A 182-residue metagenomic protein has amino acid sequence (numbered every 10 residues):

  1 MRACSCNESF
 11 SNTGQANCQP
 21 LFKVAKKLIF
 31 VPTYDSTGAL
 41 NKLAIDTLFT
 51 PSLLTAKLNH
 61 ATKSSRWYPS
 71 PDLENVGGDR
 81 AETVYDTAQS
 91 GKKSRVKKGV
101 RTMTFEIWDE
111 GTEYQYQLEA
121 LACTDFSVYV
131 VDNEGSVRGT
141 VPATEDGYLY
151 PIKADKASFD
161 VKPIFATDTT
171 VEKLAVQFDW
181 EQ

Functional and structural regions predicted by a protein language model:
M1-T102, K153-T170: Solvent-exposed edge beta-strands and adjacent loop segments that serve as assembly or binding interfaces
L73, E134-E181: Short beta-strand and beta-hairpin "edge-sheet" elements
E74-Y148: Structured, beta-strand-rich domain cores that present glycine/charged loop surfaces used to bind extended ligands
W108-E110, D179-Q182: Solvent-exposed residues in well-ordered beta-strands and their adjoining turns, especially edge/terminal strands
